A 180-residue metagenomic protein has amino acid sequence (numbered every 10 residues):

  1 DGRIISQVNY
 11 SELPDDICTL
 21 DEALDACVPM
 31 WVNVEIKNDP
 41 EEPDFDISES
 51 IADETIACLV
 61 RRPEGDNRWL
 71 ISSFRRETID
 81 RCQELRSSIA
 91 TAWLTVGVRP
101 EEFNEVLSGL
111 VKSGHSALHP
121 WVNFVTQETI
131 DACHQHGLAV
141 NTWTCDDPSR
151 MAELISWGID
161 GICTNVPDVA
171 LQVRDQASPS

Functional and structural regions predicted by a protein language model:
D1-W31, I36-D46, S50, A90-T95 (+1 more regions): An active-site metal/cofactor-coordinating segment within enzyme catalytic domains
L13, A23, V34, R75 (+5 more regions): Conserved, mostly hydrophobic/aromatic
I17-A23, R76, E101-E105, T126: Alpha-helical scaffolding within the catalytic cores of extracellular/periplasmic polymer-degrading hydrolases
E22-V32, A57-G65, D80-R86, L107-G114 (+2 more regions): Acidic (Asp/Glu)-rich catalytic clusters
N33, L70-S72, A92, N141: Structural detector of well-ordered beta-strand residues that form the stable sheet scaffold of enzyme domains
I47-E54, V106-L107: Charged helix-capping and loop-helix junction motifs
I71, R81, I89-L94, E105: Active-site-adjacent structural elements that line small-molecule/cofactor binding pockets in enzymes
A92-S180: C-terminal active-site rim and adjoining tail of enzyme catalytic domains
